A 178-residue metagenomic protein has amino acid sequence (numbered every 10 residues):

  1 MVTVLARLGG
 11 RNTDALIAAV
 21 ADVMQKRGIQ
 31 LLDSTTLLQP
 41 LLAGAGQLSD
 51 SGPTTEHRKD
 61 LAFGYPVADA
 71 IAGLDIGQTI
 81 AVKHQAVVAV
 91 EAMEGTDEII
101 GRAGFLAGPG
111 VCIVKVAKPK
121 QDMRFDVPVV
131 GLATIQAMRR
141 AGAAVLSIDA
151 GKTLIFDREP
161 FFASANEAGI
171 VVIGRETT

Functional and structural regions predicted by a protein language model:
M1-L8, N12-D14, A18-A19, E98-T178: Feature captures the catalytic cores and cofactor-binding loops of soluble hydro-lyases/lyases that act on carboxylate
G10-D14, R27-I135: Conserved mixed alpha/beta catalytic, RNA-binding, or beta-rich assembly cores of soluble enzyme, regulatory
